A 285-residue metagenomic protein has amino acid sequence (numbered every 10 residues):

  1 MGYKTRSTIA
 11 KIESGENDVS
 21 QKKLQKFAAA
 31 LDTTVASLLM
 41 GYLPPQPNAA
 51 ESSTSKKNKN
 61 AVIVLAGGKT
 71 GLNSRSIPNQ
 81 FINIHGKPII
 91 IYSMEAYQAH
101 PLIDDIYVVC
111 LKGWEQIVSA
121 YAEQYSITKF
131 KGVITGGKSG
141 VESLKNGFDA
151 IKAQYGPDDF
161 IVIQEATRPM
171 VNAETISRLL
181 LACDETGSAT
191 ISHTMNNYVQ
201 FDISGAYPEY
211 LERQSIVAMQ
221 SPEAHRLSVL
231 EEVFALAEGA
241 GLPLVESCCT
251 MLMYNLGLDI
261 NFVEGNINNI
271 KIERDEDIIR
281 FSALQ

Functional and structural regions predicted by a protein language model:
M1-K11: Short alpha-helical DNA-recognition segment
S20-S37: DNA major-groove recognition helix of helix-turn-helix/homeodomain DNA-binding modules
A29, L39-K57: Short, charged recognition helix plus adjacent turn of helix-turn-helix-like nucleic-acid-binding domains
A50, I91-D158, E238-G241: Conserved N-terminal catalytic core of the sugar/cofactor nucleotidyltransferase
K56-K112: N-terminal glycine-rich phosphate-binding loop and ensuing alpha1 helix
Y155-R168: Short beta-strand-to-loop acidic/aromatic patch adjacent to the donor-nucleotide binding site
M170-V263: Conserved core of the sugar-phosphate nucleotidyltransferase
